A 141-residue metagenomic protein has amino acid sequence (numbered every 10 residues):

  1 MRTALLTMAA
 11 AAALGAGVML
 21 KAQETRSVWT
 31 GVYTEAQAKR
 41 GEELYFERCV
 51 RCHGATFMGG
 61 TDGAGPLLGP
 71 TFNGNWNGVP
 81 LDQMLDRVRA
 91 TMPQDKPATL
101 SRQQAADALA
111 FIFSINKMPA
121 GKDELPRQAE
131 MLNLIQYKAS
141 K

Functional and structural regions predicted by a protein language model:
M1-A4: Positively charged n-region of N-terminal signal peptides that target proteins for export
T7-G17: Bacterial N-terminal signal peptides
L20-L44: Electrostatic cytochrome c docking/interface patches
Q23-V28, C52, D62, L67 (+4 more regions): Residue-level signal for pocket-adjacent positions within structured domains
R26-S27, P97-K141: Flexible coil segments in periplasmic/lumen-exposed cytochrome c-class electron-transfer proteins
V32-A38, T56-P93: Gly/Gly-Pro-rich "capping" loops immediately C-terminal to redox-active cysteine motifs in periplasmic/lumenal
G41, Y45-A55, A108, I112: The canonical Cys-X-X-Cys-His
